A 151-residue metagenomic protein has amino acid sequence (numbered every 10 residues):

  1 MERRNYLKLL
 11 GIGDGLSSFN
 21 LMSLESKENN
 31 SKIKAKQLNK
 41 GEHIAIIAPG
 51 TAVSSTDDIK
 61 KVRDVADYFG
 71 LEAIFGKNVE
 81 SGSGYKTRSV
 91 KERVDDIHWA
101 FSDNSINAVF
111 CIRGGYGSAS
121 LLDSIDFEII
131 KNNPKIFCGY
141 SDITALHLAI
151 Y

Functional and structural regions predicted by a protein language model:
R4-S26: N-terminal export signals
L21-V53, D57: C-terminal segment of N-terminal export signals and the immediately downstream linker at the start of the mature
I47-P49, G76-V79, I112: Acidic/polar N-terminal loop/beta-strand segments that form early-domain functional surfaces
T56-K61, S120: Generic recognition of short, well-ordered alpha-helical segments
R63-V65: Glycine-rich phosphate/diphosphate-binding loop of Rossmann-like nucleotide-binding domains
L71-S83: Short beta-strand elements in bilobed, periplasmic/extracellular small-molecule ligand-binding domains
K86-Y151: Active-site histidine-anchored catalytic micro-motif
